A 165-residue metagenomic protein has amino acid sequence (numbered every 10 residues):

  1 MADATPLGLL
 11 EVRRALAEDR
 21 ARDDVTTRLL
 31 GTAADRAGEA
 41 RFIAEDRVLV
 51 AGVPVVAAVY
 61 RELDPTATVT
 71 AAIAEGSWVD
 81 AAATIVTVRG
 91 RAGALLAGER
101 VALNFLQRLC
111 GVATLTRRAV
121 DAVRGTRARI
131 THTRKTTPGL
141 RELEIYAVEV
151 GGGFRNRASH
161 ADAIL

Functional and structural regions predicted by a protein language model:
A2-L165: Acidic/glycine-rich phosphate/pyrophosphate-binding loops and surrounding catalytic core that coordinate Mg2+
